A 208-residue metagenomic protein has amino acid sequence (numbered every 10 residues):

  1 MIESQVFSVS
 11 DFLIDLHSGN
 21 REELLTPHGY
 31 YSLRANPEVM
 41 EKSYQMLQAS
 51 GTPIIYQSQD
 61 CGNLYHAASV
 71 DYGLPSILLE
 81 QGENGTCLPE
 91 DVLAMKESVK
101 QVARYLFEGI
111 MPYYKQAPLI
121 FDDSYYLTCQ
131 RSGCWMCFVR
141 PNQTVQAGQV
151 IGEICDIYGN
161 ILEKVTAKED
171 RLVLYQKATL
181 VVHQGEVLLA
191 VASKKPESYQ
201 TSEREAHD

Functional and structural regions predicted by a protein language model:
M1-D208: Structured catalytic-domain cores with a bias toward divalent-metal coordination
